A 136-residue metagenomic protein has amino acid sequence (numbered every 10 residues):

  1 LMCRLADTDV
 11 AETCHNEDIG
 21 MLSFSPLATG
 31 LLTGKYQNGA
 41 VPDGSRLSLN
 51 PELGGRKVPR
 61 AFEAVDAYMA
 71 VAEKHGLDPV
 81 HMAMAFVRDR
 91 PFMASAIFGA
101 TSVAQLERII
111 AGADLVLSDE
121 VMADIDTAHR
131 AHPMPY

Functional and structural regions predicted by a protein language model:
L1-T127: Beta/alpha (TIM)-barrel catalytic core signal, keyed to glycine-rich beta->alpha loops juxtaposed to Asp/Glu that bind
A128-H132: A common structural junction motif
P135: Substrate/cofactor-recognition hotspot
